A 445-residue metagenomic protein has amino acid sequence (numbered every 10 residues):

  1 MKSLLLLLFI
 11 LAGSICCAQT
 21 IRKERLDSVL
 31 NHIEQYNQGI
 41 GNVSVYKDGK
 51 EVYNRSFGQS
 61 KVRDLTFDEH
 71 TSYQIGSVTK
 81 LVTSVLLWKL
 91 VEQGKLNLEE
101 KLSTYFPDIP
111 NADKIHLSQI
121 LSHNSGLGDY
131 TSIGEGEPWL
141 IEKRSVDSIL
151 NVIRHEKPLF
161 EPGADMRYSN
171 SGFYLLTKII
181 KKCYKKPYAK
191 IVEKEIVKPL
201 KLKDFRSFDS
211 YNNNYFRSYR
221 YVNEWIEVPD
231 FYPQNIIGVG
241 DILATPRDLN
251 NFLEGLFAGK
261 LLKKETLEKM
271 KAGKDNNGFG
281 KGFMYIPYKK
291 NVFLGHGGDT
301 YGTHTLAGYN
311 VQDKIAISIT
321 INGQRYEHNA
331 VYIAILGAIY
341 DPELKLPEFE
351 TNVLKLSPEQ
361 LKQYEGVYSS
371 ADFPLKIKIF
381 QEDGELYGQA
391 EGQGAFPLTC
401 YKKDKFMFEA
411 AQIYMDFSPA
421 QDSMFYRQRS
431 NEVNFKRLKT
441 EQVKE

Functional and structural regions predicted by a protein language model:
M1-I21: Bacterial Sec-dependent N-terminal signal peptides
K2, A330-E445: Peripheral terminal and inter-domain segments
T20-Y73, K95-E100: Short, conserved catalytic-motif segment at the N-terminal edge
L30, V43, G49, S72-E99 (+3 more regions): Active-site SXXK
N37-I40, G302-T303, F373: Short, small/polar residue-rich loop motifs at catalytic or cofactor-binding pockets
D113-A307: Short, surface-exposed loop or secondary-structure junction motifs that flank catalytic or metal-binding residues
H296, L306-G323: Short, well-ordered beta-strand elements
